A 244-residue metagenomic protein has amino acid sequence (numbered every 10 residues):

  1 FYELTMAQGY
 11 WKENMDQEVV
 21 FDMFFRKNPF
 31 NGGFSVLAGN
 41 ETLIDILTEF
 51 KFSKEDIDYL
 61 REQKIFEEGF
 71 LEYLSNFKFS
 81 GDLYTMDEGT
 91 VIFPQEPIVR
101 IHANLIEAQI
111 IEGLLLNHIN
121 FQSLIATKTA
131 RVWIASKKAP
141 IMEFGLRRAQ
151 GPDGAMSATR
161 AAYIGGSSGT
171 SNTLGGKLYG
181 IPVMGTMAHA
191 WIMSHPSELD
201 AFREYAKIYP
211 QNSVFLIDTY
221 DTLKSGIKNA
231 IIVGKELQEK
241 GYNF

Functional and structural regions predicted by a protein language model:
F1-Y209, E236-E239: Ordered alpha/beta subdomains of enzyme catalytic regions
D200-F244: Acidic, glycine-rich loop-and-beta core segments that form the ion-binding/anion-interacting portion of active sites
